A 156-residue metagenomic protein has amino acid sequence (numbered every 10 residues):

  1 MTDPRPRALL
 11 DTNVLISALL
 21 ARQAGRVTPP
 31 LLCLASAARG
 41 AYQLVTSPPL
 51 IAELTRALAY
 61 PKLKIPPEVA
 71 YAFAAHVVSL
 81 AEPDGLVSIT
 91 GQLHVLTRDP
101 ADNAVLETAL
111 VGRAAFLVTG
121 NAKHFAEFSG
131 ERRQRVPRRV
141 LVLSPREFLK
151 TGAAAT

Functional and structural regions predicted by a protein language model:
M1-T46: Short, well-structured N-terminal submotif of metal-dependent ribonuclease cores
R7, Q43, L117, V140-L141: A residue-level structural signature of the nucleotidyltransferase/glycosyltransferase Rossmann-like core
V14-L15, L50, V105, K123-H124 (+1 more regions): Alpha-helix capping/helix-boundary segments
A21-R22, L58, S129-E131: Short amphipathic alpha-helical segments
A35-Q92: PIN-domain endoribonuclease scaffold, especially VapC-family toxins
A52-E53, G91-L96, P145-A153: A short acidic, often aromatic-flanked loop/helix-cap motif at beta-alpha or helix-coil junctions that lines enzyme
S79-L117, A122: Active-site neighborhoods of divalent-metal-dependent phosphate/nucleic-acid chemistry enzymes
L110-F116, A122-T156: Acidic, PIN/NYN-like endoribonuclease modules and their adjacent C-terminal/linker elements
